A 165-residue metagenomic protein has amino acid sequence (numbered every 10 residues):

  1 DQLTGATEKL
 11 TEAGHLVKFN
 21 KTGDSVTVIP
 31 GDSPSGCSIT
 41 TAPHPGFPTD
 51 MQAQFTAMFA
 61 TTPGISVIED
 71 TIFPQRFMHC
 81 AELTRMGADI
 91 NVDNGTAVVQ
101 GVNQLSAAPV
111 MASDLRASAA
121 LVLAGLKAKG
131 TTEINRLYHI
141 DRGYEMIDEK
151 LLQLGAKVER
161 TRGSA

Functional and structural regions predicted by a protein language model:
D1-A165: Short, structured segments at the rim of ligand-binding sites
